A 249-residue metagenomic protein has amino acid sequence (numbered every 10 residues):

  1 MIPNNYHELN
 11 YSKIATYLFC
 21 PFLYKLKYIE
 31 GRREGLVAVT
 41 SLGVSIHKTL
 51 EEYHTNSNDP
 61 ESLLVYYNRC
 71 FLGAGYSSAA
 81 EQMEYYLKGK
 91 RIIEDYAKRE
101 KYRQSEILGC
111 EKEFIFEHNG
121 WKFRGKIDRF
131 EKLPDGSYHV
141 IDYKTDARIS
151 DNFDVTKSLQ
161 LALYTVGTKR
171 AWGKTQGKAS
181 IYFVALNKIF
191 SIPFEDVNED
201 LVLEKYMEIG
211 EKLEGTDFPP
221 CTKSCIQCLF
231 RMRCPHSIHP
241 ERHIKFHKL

Functional and structural regions predicted by a protein language model:
M1-L249: RecB-family 4Fe-4S metal-dependent nuclease core
